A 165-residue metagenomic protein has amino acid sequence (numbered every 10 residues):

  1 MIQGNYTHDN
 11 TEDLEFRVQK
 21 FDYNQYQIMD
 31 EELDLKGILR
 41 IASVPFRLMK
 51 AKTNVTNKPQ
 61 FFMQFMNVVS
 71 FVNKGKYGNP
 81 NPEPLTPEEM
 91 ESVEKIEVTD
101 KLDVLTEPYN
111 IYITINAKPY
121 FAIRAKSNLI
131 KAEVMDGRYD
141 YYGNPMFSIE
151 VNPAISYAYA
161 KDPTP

Functional and structural regions predicted by a protein language model:
M1-P165: Terminal leader/tail segments of proteins
